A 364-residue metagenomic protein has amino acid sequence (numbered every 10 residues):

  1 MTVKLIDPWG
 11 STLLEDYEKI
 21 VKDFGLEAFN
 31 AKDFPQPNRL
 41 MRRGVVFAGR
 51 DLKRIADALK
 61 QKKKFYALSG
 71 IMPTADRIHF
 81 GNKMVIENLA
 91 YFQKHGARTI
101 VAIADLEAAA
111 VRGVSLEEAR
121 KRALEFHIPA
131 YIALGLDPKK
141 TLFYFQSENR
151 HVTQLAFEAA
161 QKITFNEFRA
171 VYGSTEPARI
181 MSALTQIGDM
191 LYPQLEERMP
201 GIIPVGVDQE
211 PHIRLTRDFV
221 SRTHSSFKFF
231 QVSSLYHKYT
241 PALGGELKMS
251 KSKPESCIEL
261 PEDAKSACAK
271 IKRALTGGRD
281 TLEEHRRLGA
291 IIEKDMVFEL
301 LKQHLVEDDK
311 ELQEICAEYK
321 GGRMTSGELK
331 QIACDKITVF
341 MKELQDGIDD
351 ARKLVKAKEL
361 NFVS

Functional and structural regions predicted by a protein language model:
M1-P73, G201, R217-E284, L288 (+1 more regions): Non-catalytic terminal extensions that flank enzyme cores
L68, T99-A104: Short beta-strand segments at enzyme active-site cores
P73-N82: Short, glycine-rich nucleotide/cofactor-binding loops
H79, Y131, D208, E246 (+1 more regions): Divalent metal-coordination and catalytic microenvironments
G81-V101: Histidine-anchored nucleotide/phosphate-binding helix
A102-G113, P241-A242: Short connector loops at secondary-structure junctions
L116-S233: Divalent-metal (Mg2+/Mn2+/Ca2+)-assisted nucleotide/phosphate chemistry catalytic cores
S147, Y172-M181, H285-D295, E328: Structural motif
